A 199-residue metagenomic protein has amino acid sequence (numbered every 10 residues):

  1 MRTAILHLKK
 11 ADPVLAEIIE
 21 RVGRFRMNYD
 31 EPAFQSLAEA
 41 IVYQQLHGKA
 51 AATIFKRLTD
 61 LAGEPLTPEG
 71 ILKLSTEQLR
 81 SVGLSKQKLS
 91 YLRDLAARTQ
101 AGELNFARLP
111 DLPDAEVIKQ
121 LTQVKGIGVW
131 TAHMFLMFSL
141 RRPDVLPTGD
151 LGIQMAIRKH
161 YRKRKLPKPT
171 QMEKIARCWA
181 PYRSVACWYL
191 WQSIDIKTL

Functional and structural regions predicted by a protein language model:
M1-F25, D114-A115, V129-L199: C-terminal accessory module of base-excision DNA glycosylases/AP lyases that mediates lesion recognition and DNA
R2, P32, S36, K73 (+2 more regions): Alpha-helical scaffolds flanking conserved acidic
V14, I18, L46-H47, A51-Q123 (+1 more regions): Alpha-helical ds-nucleic-acid-binding substructure associated with the helix-hairpin-helix region of base-excision DNA
M27-Q35, G83-K86, A176-R183: Structural motif
Y29, K49-T53, L66, G70 (+5 more regions): Alpha-helix N-cap and coil->helix boundary residues
F34, A50, I71, F106-L109 (+2 more regions): Short, surface-exposed helix-loop/turn micro-motifs enriched in polar/charged residues
